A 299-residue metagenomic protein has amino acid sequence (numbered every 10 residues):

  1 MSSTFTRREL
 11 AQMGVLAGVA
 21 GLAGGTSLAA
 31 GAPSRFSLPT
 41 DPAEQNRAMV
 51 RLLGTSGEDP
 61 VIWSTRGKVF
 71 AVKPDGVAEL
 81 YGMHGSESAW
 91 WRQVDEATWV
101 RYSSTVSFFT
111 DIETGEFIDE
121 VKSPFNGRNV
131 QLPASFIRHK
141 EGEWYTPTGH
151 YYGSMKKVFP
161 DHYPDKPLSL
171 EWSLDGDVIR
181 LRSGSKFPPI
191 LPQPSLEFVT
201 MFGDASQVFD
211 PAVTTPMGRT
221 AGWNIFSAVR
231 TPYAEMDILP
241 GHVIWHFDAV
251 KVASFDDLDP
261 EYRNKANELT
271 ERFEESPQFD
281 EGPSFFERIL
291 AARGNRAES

Functional and structural regions predicted by a protein language model:
S2-T4, E9-G31: N-terminal export signals
G25-T55: C-terminal segment of N-terminal export signals and the immediately downstream linker at the start of the mature
G31, F70-P74, T114: Non-catalytic effector/regulatory segments
Q45-M49, E58-A97: Short, solvent-exposed loop/hinge segments that bridge or flank secondary-structure elements
G76-P211: Predominantly extracellular/secreted and cell-surface proteins with exposed, flexible low-complexity segments
L181-S183, P188-M201, D210, T214-P232 (+3 more regions): Domain-length functional cores that host ligand/cofactor binding and catalytic or interaction surfaces in mature
G222-S299: Edge beta-strand at a domain terminus
